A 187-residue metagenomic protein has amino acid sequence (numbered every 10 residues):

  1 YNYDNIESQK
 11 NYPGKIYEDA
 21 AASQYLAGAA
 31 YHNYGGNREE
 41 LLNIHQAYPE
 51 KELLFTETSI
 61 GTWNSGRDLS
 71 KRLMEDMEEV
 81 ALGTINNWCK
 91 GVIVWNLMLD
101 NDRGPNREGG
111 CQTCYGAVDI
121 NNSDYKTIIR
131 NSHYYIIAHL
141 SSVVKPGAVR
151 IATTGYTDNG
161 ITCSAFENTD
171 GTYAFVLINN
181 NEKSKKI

Functional and structural regions predicted by a protein language model:
Y1-N87: Noncatalytic carbohydrate-binding groove/subsite architecture in carbohydrate-active enzymes
Q9-P13, G104, G160-S164: Short, solvent-exposed polar/charged micro-motifs at secondary-structure junctions
K10, E39, D102-G104, K185-K186: Short acidic, gly/pro-rich beta-turn/loop elements at beta-sheet edges and active-site/ligand-binding grooves
G36, I60, L99, N180-E182: Short, glycine-/Ser/Thr-/acidic-enriched flexible segments
E52-I136, I151-Y156: Aromatic/acidic polysaccharide-binding cleft in carbohydrate-active enzymes
V92, A138-L140, I178: Extracellular low-complexity, O-glycosylation-prone Ser/Thr/Pro/Gly-rich "stalks" and linkers flanking catalytic
S142, T153-I187: Carbohydrate-binding surface patches
K145-A148: Glycine-centered loop/turn motifs
